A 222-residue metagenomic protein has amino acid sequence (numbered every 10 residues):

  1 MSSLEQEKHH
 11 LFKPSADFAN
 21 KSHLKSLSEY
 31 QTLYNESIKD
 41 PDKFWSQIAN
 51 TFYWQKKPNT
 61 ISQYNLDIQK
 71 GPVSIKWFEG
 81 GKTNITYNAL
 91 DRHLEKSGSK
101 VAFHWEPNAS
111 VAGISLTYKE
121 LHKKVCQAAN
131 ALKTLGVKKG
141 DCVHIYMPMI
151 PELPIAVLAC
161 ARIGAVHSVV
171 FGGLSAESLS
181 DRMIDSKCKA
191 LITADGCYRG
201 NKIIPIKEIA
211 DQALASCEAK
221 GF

Functional and structural regions predicted by a protein language model:
Q6-T32: Short, contiguous pre-domain boundary segments
F12, F18-N20, N50-G81: Short, charged, surface-exposed hinge/linker loops at domain edges that act as mobile lids or interdomain connectors
H23-K25, Y30-L33, P72-K82, E106-L116: Acyl-group handling in specialized metabolite and lipid biosynthesis
E36-T60, E79-H104: A short N-terminal helical cap/helix-turn-helix that marks the beginning of AMP-binding/adenylate-forming
S37, L90-L94, L121, V125 (+4 more regions): Adenylate-forming
T86, F103-L158, S175-S180: Conserved AMP-binding/adenylate-forming core of the ANL superfamily
L94-K96, L132-V137, D181-K189: Glycine-rich phosphate/diphosphate-binding loops that line cofactor/substrate pockets in enzymes
R162-F222: Structural core segment of the AMP-binding/adenylate-forming
